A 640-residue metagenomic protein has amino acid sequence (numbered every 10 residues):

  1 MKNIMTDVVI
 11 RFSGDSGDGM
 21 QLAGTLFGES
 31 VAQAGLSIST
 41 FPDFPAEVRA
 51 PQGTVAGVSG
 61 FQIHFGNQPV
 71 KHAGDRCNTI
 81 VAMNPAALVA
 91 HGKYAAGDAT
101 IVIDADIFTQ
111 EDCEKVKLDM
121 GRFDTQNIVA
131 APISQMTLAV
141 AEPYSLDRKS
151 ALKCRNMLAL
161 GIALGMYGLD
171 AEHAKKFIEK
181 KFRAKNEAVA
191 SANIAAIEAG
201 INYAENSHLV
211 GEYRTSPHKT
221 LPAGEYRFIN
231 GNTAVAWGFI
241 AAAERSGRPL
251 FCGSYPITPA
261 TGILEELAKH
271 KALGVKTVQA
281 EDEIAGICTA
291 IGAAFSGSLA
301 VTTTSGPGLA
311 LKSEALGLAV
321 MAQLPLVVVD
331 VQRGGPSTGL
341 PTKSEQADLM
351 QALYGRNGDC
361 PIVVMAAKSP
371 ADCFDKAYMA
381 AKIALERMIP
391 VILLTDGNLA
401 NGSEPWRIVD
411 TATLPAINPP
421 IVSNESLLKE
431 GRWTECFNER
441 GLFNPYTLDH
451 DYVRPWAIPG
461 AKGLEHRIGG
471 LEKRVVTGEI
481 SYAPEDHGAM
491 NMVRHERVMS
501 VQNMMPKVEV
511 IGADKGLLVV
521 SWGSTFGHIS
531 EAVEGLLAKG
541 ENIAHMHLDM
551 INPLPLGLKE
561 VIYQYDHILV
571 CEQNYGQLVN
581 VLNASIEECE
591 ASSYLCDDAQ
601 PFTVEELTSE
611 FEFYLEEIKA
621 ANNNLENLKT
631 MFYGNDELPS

Functional and structural regions predicted by a protein language model:
M1-S246: Active-site cofactor/cluster-binding pocket
T6-A95, W237, A242, L250 (+3 more regions): Thiamine diphosphate
V8-D15, A159-G161, L250-G253, A300-T303 (+4 more regions): Short glycine-rich or small-residue beta-strand-to-loop segments that form or flank ligand, phosphate, metal/Fe-S
P45-R49, F108-E111, M136, I284-G286 (+6 more regions): Short gly/pro/ser/thr-enriched loop/turn and capping motifs at secondary-structure boundaries
H64, A82-M83, V102-D104, V129-P132 (+6 more regions): Short beta-strand segments
D112-F123, E345-A352, D410-L427: Acidic, Ser/Thr-rich peripheral helices and adjacent loops at domain boundaries
A139-A141, L209-G224, A242-P249, E266-L273 (+4 more regions): Gly-rich Lys/Arg/Thr-decorated short loops/hinges at beta-loop-alpha junctions or inter-strand turns that position
I229-G238, S246, A381, L385-S640: Flexible, low-complexity linker and terminal segments
